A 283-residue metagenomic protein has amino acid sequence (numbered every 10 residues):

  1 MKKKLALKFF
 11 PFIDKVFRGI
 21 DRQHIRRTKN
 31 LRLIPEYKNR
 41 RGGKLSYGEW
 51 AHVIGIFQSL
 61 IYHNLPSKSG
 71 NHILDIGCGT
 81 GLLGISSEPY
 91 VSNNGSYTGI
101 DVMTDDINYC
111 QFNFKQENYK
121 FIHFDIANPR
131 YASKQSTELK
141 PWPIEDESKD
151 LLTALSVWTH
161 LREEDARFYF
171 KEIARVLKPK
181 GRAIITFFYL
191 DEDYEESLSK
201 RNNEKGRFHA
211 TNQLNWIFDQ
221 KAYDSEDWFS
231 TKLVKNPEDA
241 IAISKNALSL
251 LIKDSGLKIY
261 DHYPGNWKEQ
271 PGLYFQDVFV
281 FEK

Functional and structural regions predicted by a protein language model:
K3-N71, T80-P141, F168, R182-K283: Class I (Rossmann-like) S-adenosyl-L-methionine-dependent methyltransferase catalytic domain, capturing the SAM-binding
I76: Conserved beta-strand/loop positions that form the S-adenosyl-L-methionine
I144: Carboxylate-rich, divalent-cation-coordinating active-site regions
T153: A conserved beta-strand element that flanks and buttresses the S-adenosyl-L-methionine
S156-V157: Short catalytic micro-motifs in class I SAM-dependent methyltransferases
R162-E163: Helix-capping/helix-break motifs at membrane-protein junctions, especially on the cytosolic side just before or after
R167-P179: A short glycine-rich, Lys/Arg-flanked "PGG" loop and its adjoining helix->strand segment in the class I
